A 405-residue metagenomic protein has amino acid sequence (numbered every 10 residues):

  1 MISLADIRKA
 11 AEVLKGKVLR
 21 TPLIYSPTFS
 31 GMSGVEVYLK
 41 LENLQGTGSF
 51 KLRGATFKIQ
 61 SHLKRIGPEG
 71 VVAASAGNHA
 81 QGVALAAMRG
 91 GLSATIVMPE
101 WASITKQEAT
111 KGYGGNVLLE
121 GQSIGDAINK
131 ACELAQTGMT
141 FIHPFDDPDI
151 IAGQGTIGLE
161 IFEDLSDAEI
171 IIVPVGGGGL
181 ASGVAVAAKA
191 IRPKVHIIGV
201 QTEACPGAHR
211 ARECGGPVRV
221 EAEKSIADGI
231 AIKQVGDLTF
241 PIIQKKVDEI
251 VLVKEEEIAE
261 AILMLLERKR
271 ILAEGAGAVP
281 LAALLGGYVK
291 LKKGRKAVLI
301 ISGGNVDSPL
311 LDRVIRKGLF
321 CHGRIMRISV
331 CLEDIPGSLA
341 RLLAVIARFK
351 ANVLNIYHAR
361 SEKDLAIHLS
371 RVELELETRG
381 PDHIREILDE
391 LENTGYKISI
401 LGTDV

Functional and structural regions predicted by a protein language model:
M1-V405: PLP-dependent amino-acid enzyme catalytic core
